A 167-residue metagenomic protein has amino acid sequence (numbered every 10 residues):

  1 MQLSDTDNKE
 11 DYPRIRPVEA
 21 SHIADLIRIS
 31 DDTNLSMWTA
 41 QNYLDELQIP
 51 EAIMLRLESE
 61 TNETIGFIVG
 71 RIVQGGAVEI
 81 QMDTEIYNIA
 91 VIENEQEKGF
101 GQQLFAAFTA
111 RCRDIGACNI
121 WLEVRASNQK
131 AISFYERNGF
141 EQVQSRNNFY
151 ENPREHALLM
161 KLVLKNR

Functional and structural regions predicted by a protein language model:
L3, N8-K9, P13, P17-N94 (+4 more regions): Acetyl-CoA-dependent GNAT
Y43, A131, R146: Acidic, amphipathic alpha-helical patches
F67, V143-S145: Residue-level detector of high-confidence beta-strand sites
R71, E123, R146: Conserved residues at the C-terminal ends of beta-strands
N88-A106, R113-I115, N119, R125-S133 (+2 more regions): Conserved glycine-rich acetyl-CoA-binding loop
A107, R146-F149: Hydrophobic, well-ordered secondary-structure scaffolds
C118, R125-Q129, N138, N148-R167: C-terminal "cap" of GNAT-fold acetyltransferases
